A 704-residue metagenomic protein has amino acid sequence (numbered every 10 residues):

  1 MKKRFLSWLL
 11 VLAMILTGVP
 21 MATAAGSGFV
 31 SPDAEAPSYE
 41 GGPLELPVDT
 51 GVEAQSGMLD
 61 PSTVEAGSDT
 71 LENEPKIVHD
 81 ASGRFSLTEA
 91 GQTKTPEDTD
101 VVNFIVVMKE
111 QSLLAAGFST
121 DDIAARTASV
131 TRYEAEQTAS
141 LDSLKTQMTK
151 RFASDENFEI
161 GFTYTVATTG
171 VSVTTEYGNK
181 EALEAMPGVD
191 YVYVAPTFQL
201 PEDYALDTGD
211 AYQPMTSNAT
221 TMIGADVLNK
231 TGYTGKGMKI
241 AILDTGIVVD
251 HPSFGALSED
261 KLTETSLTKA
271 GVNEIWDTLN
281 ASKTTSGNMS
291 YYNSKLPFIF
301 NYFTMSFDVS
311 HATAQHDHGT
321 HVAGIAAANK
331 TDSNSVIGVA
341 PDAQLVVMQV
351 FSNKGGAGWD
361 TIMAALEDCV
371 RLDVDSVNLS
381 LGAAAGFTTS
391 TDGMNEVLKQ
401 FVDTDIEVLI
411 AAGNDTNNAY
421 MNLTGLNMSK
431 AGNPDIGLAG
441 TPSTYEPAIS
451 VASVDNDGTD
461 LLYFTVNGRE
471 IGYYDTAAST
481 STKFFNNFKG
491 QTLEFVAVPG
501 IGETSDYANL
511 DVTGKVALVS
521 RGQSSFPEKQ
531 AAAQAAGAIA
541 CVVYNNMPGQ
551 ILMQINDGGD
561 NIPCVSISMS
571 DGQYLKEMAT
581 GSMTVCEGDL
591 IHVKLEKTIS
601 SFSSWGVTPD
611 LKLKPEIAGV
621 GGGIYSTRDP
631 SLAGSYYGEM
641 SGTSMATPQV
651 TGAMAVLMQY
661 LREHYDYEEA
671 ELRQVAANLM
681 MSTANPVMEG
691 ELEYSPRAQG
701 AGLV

Functional and structural regions predicted by a protein language model:
M1-F5, L10, L16: Positively charged n-region of N-terminal signal peptides that target proteins for export
F5, A24, G28-F29, Y39-E53 (+6 more regions): Autoinhibitory propeptides
L16-A36: Sec-dependent signal peptide cleavage junction
T99, V227-G358, L372-D375, D403 (+5 more regions): Subtilisin-like serine protease catalytic core
P252-K261, S266-N288, N293, F307-S310 (+3 more regions): Structured lumen-facing ectodomains of secretory-pathway proteins
I299-T313, M421, H592-I599, G622-M645: The feature captures the short pre-catalytic strand/loop hairpin that immediately precedes and shapes the active-site
A323-A326, V350-F351, D375, G522 (+2 more regions): Hydrolase catalytic cores
L345, L366-T388, A411-A412, V519-S520: Short acidic, glycine-rich surface-loop motifs adjacent to enzyme active sites
